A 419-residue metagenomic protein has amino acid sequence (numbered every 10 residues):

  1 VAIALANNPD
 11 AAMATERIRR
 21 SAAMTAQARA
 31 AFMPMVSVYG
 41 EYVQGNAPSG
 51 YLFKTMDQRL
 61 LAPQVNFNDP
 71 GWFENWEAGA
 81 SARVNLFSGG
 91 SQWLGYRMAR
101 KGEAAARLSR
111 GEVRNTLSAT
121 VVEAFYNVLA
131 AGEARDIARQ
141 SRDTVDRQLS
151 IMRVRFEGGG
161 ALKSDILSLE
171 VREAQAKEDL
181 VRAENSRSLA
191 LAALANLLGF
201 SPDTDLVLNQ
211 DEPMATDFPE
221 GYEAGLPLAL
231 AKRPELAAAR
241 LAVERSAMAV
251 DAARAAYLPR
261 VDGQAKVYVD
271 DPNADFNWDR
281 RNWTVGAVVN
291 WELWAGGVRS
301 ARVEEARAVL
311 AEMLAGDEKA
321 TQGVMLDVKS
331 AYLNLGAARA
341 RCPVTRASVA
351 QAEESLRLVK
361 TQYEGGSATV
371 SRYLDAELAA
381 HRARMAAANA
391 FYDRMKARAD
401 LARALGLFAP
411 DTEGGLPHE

Functional and structural regions predicted by a protein language model:
A2-F87, A119, L191, N196 (+4 more regions): A small-residue-enriched
I3-A4, N85, A124, A131 (+12 more regions): Amphipathic alpha-helical segments that mediate coupling or scaffolding at interfaces
A12-E16, R29-A30, P70-N75, L86-R114 (+9 more regions): Sec/SRP-type N-terminal targeting helices
A23, A28, R110, R114-L228 (+6 more regions): Periplasmic alpha-helical coiled-coil/stalk elements that build and connect Gram-negative outer-membrane
V38-Y42, T204-P213, E364, L405-E419: Charge-rich, acidic-biased intrinsically disordered regions
Q44-N46, R384-E419: Acidic, low-complexity, intrinsically disordered peripheral segments
G90-Q92, A215-T216, P272-D275: A generic structural signal for short coil/turn motifs at secondary-structure boundaries
A350-L374, A402-L416: A glycine-biased, small/acidic residue-tolerant capping/turn segment at secondary-structure junctions
